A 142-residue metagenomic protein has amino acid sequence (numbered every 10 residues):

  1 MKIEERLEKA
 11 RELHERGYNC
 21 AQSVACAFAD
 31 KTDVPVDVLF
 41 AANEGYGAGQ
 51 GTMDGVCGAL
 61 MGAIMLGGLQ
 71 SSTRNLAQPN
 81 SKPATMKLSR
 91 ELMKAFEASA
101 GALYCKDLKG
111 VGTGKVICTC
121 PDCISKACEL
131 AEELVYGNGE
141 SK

Functional and structural regions predicted by a protein language model:
M1, A27-G45, A98-C105: Acidic-glycine-rich active-site phosphate/pyrophosphate-binding loop
M1-R16: Polybasic, low-complexity association/targeting segments
K2-I3, S81-K142: C-terminal binding/interaction regions
H14-G17, F28, T32, Q50 (+4 more regions): Structural signal for hydrophobic packing residues in well-ordered secondary-structure cores of soluble enzyme domains
C20, C57, C105: Short cysteine clusters
K31-A42, G67-L88: Phosphate-handling active-site elements
Y46-M65: Glycine/serine-rich anion-binding loops at beta->alpha junctions that coordinate negatively charged ligand groups
